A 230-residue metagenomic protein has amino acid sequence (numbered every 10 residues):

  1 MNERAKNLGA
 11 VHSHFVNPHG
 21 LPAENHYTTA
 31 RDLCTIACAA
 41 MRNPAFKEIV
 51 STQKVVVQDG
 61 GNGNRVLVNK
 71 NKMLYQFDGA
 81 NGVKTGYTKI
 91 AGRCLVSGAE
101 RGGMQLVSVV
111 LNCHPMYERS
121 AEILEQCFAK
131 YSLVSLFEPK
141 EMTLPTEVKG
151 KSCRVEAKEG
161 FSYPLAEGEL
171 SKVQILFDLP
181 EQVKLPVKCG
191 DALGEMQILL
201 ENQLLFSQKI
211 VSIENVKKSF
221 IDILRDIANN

Functional and structural regions predicted by a protein language model:
M1-S13: Short, charged, amphipathic alpha-helices and their helix-cap/turn boundaries
A10-H14, P22-N230: Domain-terminus/edge residues, biased toward the C-terminal soluble/receptor-binding domains of extracytoplasmic
P18: Short, conserved loop-to-beta-strand elements that form functional interface hotspots
